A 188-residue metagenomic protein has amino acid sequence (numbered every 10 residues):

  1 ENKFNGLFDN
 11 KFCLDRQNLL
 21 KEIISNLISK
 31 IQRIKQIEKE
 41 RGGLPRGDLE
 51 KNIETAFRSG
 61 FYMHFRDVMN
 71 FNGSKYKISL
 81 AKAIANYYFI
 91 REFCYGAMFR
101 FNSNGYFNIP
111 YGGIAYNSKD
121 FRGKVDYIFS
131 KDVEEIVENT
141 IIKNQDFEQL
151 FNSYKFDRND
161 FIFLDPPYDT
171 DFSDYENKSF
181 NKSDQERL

Functional and structural regions predicted by a protein language model:
E1, Y88, E92-Y95, F101 (+2 more regions): Conserved proline-anchored active-site loop of SAM-dependent methyltransferases that bridges a beta-strand
E1-V137: Class I S-adenosyl-L-methionine-dependent methyltransferase module
G112-A115, P167, R187-L188: Glycine-rich loops and low-complexity Gly/Arg-rich segments that provide flexible linkers or classic glycine-based
D126, K143-F147, D184-L188: Amphipathic coiled-coil/heptad-repeat helices and related helical stalk/stem segments that mediate oligomerization
D132-E148, N177-F180: Adenosine-cofactor binding site in Rossmann-like domains, unifying the SAM/SAH pocket of S-adenosylmethionine-dependent
F161, D169-L188: SAM-dependent methyltransferase catalytic-core segment centered on the flexible catalytic loop and adjoining short
